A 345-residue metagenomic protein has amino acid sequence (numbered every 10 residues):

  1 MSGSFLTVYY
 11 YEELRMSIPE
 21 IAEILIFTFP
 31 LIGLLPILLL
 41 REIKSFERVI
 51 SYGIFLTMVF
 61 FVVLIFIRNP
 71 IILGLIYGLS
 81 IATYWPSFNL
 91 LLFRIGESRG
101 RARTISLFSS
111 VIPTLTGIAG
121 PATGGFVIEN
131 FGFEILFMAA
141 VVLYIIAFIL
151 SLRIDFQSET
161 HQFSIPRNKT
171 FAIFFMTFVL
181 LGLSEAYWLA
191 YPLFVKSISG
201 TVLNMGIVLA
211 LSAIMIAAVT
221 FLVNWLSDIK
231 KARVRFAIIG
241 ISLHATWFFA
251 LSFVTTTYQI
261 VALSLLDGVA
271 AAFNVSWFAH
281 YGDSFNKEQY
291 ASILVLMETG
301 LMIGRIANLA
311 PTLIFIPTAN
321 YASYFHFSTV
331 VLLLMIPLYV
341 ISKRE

Functional and structural regions predicted by a protein language model:
M1-P30, R167-S212, F325: Helix-loop boundary and gating motifs at the non-cytosolic
L34-E47, I128, V219-A232, I316: Helix-to-loop junctions at the C-terminal end of transmembrane segments in multipass secondary transporters
R48-V63, M138-V141, R235-A250: Structural signature of the two symmetry-related core transmembrane helices
P70-Y84, V179, Y258-N274: Hydrophobic core of transmembrane alpha-helices in multi-pass small-molecule transporters, especially MFS/SLC-type
Y77-I112: Cytoplasmic helix-loop-helix junction between adjacent transmembrane helices in 12-TM secondary transporters
T83-E97, Y191, A271-K287: Intracellular juxtamembrane helix-capping segments at the cytosolic ends of symmetry-related transmembrane helices
R103-P121, G300-L309: Glycine-rich segments within core transmembrane alpha-helices of 12-TM secondary carriers
I135-L152, S323-V340: Symmetry-related core transmembrane helices of the 12-TM Major Facilitator Superfamily/SLC fold
